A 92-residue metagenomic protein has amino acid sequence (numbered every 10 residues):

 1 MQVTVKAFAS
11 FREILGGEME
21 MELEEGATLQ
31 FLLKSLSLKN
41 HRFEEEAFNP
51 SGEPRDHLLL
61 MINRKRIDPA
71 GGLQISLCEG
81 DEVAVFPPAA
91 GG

Functional and structural regions predicted by a protein language model:
M1-G91: Ubiquitin-like/PB1-type beta-grasp interaction modules and other compact soluble beta-rich domains
